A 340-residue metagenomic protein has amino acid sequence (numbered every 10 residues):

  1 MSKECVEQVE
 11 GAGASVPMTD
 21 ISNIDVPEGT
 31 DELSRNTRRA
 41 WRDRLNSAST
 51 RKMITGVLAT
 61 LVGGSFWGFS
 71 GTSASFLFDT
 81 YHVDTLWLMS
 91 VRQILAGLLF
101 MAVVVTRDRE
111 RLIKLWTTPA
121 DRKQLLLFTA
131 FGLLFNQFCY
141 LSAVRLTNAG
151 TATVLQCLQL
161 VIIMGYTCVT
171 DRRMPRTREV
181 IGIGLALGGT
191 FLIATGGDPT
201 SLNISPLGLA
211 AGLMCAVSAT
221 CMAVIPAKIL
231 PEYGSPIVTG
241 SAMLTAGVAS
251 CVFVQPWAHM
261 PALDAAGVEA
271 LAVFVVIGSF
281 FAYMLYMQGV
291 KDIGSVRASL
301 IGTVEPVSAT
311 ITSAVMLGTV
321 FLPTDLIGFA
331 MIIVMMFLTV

Functional and structural regions predicted by a protein language model:
S2-S90, A96, S201-K228, V248: Glycine-/small-residue-enriched transmembrane alpha-helix faces in small-molecule transporters and effluxers
E4, W87-L98, Y140-T177, C215 (+1 more regions): Specific alpha-helical transmembrane segments that line the substrate/conduction pathway and gating interfaces
T19-R39, Y81-F135, I162-T167, V217-I225 (+3 more regions): Transmembrane alpha-helices of multi-pass small-molecule transport proteins
K52-G56, Y81-L86, S90, T117-D121 (+3 more regions): Juxtamembrane helix-entry segments on the extracytoplasmic side of multipass membrane proteins
G64, V91, L133, Q137 (+3 more regions): Helix-helix packing/entry segments at the starts of transmembrane helices
F66, R107-G150, Q156, L192 (+1 more regions): Specific transmembrane alpha-helical segments of multi-pass solute transporters/efflux pumps, especially DMT/EamA
L77, L88, R92, A143 (+8 more regions): Hydrophobic/aromatic residues within transmembrane alpha-helices of multi-pass small-molecule transporters
F100, P175-G197, S250, T303 (+2 more regions): Hydrophobic transmembrane alpha-helices of multi-pass small-molecule transport proteins
